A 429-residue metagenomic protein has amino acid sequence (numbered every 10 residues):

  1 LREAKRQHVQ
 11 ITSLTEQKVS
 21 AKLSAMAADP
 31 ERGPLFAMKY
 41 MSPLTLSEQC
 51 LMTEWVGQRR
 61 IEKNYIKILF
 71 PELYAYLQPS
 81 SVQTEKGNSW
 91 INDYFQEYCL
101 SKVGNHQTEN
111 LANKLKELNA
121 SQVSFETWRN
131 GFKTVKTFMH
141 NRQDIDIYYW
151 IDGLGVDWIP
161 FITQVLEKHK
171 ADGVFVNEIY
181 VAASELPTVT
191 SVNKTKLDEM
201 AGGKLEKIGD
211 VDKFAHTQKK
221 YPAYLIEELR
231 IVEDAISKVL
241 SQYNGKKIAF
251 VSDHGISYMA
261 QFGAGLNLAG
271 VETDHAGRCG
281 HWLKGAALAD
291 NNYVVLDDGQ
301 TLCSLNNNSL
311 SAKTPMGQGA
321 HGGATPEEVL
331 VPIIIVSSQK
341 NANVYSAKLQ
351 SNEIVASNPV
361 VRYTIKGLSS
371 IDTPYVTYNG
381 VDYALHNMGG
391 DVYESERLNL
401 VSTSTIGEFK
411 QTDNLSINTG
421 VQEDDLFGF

Functional and structural regions predicted by a protein language model:
L1-F429: Feature captures the catalytic ectodomains and active-site-proximal regions of enzymes that hydrolyze or transfer
